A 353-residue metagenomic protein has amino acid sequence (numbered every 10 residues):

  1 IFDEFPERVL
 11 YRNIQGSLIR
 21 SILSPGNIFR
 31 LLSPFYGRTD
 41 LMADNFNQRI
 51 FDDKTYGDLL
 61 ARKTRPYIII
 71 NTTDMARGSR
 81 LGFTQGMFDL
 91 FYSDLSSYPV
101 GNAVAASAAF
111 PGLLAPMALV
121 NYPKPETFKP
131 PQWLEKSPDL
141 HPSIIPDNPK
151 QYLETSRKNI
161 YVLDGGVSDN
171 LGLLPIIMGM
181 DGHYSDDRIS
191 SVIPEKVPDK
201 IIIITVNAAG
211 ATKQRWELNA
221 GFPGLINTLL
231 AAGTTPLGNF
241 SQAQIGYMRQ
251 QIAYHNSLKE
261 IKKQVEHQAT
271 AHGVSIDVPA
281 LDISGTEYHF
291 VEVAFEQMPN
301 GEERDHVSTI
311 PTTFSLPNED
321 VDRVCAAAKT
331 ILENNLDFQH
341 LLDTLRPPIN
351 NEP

Functional and structural regions predicted by a protein language model:
I1-P353: Catalytic domains of lipid- and phosphate-ester/thioester hydrolases
